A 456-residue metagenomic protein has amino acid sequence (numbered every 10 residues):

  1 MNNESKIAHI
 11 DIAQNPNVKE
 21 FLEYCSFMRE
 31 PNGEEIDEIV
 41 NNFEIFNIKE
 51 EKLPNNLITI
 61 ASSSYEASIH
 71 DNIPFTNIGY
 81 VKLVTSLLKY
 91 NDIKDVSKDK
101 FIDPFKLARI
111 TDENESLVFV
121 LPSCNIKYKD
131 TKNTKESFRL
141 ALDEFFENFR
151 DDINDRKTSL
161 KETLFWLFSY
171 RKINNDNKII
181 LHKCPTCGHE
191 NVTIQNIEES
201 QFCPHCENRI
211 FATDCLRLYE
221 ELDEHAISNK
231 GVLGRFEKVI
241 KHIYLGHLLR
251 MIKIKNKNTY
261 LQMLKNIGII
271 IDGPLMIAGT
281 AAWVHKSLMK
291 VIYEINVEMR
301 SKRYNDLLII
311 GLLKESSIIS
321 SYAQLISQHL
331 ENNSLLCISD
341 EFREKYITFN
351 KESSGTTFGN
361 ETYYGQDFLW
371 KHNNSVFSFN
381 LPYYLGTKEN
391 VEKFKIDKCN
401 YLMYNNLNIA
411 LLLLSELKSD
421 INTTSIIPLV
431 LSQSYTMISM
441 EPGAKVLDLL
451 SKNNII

Functional and structural regions predicted by a protein language model:
M1-N55, A108-I456: Long, contiguous domain-sized segments
N56-S63: Two-metal-ion RNase H-like nuclease active-site motif
S64-Y65, M276: Conserved beta-strand elements of beta-rich interaction domains across eukaryotes, especially beta-propellers
S68-K127: Acidic, metal-ligating active-site segments
